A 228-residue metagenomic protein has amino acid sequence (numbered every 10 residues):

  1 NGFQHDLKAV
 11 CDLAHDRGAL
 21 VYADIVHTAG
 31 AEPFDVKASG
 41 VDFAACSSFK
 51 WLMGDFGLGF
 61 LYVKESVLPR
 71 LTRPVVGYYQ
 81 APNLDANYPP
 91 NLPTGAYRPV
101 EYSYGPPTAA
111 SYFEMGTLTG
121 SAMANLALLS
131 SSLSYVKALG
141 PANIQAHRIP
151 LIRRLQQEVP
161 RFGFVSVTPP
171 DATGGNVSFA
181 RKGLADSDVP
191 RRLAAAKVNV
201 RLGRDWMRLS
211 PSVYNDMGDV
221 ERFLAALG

Functional and structural regions predicted by a protein language model:
N1-G228: Pyridoxal 5′-phosphate
